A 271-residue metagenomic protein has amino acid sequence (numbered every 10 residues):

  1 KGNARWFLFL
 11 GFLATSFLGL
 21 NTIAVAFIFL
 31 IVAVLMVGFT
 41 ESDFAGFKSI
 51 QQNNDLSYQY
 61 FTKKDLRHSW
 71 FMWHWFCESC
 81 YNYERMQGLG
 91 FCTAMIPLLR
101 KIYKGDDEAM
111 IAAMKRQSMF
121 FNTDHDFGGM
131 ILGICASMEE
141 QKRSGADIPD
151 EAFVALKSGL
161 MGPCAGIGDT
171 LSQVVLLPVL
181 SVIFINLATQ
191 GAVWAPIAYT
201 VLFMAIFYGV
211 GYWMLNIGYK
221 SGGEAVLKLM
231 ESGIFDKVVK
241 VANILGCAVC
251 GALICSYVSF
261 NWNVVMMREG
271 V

Functional and structural regions predicted by a protein language model:
K1-I31, M36-E41, V175-V179, I183-V271: Membrane-embedded alpha-helical modules
R5-W6, M110-I111, V154-L156: Short hydrophobic/aromatic segments of transmembrane alpha-helices and their interfaces
V37-N53: Terminal cytosolic tails of multi-pass membrane transporters, especially the segment immediately following the final
I50-P149: Soluble N-terminal domains of membrane-associated systems
W73-C77, K115-R116, F120, A152-A165 (+1 more regions): Cytosolic juxtamembrane amphipathic/interface segments immediately preceding and feeding into a transmembrane helix
E78-T93, L160-L176, M204-V210: Alpha-helical transmembrane segments of integral membrane proteins, especially early/N-terminal helices
Q117-D124, P163-V174, K237-L245: Loop-to-transmembrane-helix entry motif
S137-I197: Hydrophobic alpha-helical segments and helix pairs
